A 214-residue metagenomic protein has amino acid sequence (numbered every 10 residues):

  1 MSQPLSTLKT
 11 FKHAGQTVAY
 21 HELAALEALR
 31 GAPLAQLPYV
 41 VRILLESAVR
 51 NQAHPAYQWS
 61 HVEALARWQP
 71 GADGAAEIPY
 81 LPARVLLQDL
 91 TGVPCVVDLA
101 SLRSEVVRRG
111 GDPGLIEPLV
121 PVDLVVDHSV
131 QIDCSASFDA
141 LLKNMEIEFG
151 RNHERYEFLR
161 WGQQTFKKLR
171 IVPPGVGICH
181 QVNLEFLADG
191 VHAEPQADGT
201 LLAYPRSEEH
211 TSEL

Functional and structural regions predicted by a protein language model:
M1-H210: Fe-S-dependent hydro-lyases/dehydratases of central metabolism
E213-L214: Positively charged, low-complexity/disordered segments
